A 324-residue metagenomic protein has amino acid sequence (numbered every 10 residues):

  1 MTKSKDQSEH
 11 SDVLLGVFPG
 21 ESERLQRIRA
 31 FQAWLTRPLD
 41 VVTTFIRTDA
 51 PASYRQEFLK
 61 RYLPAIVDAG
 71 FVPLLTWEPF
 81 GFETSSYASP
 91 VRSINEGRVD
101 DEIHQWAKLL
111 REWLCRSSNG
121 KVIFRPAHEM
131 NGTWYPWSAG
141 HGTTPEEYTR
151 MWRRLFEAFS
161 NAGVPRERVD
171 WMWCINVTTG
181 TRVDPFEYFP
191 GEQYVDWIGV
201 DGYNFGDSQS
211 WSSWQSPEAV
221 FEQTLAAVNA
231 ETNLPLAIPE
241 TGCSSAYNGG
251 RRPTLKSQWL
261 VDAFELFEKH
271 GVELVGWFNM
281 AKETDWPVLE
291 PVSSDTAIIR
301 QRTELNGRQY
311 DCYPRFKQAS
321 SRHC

Functional and structural regions predicted by a protein language model:
K3-E102, C243-A246, R252, G276-W277: N-terminal substrate-binding region of glycoside hydrolase catalytic domains
S4-S22, R116, V122, P235-C324: Substrate-binding cleft of secreted/luminal carbohydrate-active enzymes
K5-Q7, I28-R37, E57-L75, K108-N119 (+3 more regions): Acidic (Asp/Glu)-rich catalytic clusters
V17-F18, W152, F156-D184, N233-Y247 (+1 more regions): Aromatic-lined carbohydrate-recognition surfaces of secreted/lumenal glycan-active proteins
R37-D49, L75-W77, P185-Q215, F278: Aromatic- and acid-rich polysaccharide-binding/catalytic face of secreted or lumenal carbohydrate-active enzymes
R47-A50, A88-R98, E129-P145, N176-G180 (+2 more regions): Surface-exposed cleft-lining segments at the edges of enzyme active sites
S53-W171, R315-R322: Substrate-binding cleft of extracellular glycoside hydrolase catalytic domains
E57-E78, W197-Y247: Glycoside hydrolase catalytic-domain groove-lining segments
